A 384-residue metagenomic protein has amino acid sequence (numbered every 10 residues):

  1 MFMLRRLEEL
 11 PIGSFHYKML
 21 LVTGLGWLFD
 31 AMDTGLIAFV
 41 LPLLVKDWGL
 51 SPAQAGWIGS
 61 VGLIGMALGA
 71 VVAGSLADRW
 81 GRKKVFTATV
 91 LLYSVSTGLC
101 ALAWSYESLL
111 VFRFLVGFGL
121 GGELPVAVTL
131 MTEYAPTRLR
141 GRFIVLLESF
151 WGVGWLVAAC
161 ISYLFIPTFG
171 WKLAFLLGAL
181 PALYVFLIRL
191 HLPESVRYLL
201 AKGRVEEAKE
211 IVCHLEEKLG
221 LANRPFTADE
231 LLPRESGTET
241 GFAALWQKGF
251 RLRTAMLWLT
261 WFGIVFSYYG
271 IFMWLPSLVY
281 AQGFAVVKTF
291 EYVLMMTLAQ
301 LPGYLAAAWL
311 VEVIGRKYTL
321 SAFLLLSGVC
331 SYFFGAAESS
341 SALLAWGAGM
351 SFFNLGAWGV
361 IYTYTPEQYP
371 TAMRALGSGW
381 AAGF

Functional and structural regions predicted by a protein language model:
M1-F384: Transmembrane-helix signature of 12-pass secondary carriers
